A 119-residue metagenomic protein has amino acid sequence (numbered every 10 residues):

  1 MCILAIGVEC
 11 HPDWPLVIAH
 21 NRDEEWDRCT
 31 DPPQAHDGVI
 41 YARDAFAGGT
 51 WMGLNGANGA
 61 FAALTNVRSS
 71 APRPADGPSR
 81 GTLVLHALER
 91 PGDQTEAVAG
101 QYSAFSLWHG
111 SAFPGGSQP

Functional and structural regions predicted by a protein language model:
M1-P119: N-terminal nucleophile
